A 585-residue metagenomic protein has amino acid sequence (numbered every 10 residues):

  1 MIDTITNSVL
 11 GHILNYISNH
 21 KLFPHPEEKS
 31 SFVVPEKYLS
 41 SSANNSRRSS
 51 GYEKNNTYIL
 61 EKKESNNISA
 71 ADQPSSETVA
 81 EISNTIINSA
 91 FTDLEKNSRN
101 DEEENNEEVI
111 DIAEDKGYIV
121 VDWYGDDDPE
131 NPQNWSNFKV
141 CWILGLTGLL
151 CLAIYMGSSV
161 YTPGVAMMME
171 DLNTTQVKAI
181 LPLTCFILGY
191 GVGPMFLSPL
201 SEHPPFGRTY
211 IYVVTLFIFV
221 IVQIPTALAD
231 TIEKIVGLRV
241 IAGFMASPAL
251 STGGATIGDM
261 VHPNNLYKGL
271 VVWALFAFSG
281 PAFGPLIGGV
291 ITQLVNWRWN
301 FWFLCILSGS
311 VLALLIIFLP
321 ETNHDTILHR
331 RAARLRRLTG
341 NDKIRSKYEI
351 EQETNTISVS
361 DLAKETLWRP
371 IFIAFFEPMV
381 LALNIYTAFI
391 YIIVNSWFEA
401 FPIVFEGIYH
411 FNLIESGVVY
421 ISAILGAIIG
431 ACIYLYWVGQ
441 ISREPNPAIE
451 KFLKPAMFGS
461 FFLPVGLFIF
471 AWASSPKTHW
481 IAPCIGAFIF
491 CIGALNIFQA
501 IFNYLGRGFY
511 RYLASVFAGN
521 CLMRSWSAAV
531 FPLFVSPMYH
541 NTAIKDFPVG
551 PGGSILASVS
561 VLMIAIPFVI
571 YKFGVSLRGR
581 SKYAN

Functional and structural regions predicted by a protein language model:
M1-N137, L319-T366, Q440-I449, L577-N585: Intrinsically disordered, low-complexity terminal tails of fungal membrane proteins
N137-S158, V240, F375-V394, I485-I492: Pair of pore-lining "gating" transmembrane helices in MFS-fold secondary transporters
K139-Q176, L181, C185-L188, V192-L197 (+4 more regions): Extracytoplasmic
Y155, M167, T184-I187, G191 (+7 more regions): C-terminal transmembrane bundle
G157, L172-N173, F196, P205-G207 (+4 more regions): Helix-breaking motifs and short loop linkers at transmembrane-helix boundaries and internal kinks in secondary membrane
V192-E233: Conserved MFS/SLC helix-loop-helix module at the cytosolic interface between two early adjacent transmembrane helices
L238-F278: Cytoplasmic helix-loop-helix junction between adjacent transmembrane helices in 12-TM secondary transporters
N265-V295, W299-V311, A423-A431, C521-F531: Glycine-rich segments within core transmembrane alpha-helices of 12-TM secondary carriers
